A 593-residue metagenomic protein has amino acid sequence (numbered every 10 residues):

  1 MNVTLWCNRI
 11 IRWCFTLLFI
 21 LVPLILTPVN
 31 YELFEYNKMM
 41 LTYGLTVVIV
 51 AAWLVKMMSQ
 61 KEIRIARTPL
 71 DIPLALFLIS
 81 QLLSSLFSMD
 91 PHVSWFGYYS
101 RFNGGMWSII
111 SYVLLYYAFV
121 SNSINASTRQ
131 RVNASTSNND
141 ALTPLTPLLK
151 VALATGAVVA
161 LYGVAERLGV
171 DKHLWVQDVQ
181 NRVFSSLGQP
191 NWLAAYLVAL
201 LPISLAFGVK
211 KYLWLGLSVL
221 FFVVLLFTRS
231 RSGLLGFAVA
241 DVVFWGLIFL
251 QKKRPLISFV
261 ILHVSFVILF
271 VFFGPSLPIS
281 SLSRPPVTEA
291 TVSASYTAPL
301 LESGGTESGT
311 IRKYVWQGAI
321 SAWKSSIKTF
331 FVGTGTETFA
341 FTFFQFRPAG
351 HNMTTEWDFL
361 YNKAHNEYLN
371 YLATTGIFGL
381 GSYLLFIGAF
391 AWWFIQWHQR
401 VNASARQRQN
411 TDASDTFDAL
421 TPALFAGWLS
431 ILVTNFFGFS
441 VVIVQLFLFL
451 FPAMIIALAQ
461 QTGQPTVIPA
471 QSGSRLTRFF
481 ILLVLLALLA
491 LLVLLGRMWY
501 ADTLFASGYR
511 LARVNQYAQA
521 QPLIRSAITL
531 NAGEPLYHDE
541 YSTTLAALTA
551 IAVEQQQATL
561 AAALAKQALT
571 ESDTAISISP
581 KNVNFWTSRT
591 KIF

Functional and structural regions predicted by a protein language model:
N2-L5, D412-D418, A453-R497: A juxtamembrane structural motif centered on a specific transmembrane helix
N2-L5, R9-P28, G44-L54, A75-L86 (+9 more regions): Alpha-helical transmembrane segments of multi-pass inner-membrane proteins
L26-M39, M58-I63: Short, hydrophobic transmembrane alpha-helix segments
R182-V183, D241, F270-F330, F359 (+1 more regions): Flexible juxtamembrane loops connecting transmembrane helices in multi-pass membrane enzymes that build or modify
Q189, A298-Y361, Y368, T375-S382: TM-adjacent membrane-interface loops and short helices in multi-pass inner/ER membrane proteins
F273-V287, F479-Q519, G533-D539: Hydrophobic alpha-helical transmembrane segments in integral membrane proteins
L495-V514, R525, T529-Q556, I578-F593: Amphipathic alpha-helical repeat scaffolds of TPR domains
A512-I524, A558-T570: Helix-turn-helix repeat elements of alpha-solenoid scaffolds
